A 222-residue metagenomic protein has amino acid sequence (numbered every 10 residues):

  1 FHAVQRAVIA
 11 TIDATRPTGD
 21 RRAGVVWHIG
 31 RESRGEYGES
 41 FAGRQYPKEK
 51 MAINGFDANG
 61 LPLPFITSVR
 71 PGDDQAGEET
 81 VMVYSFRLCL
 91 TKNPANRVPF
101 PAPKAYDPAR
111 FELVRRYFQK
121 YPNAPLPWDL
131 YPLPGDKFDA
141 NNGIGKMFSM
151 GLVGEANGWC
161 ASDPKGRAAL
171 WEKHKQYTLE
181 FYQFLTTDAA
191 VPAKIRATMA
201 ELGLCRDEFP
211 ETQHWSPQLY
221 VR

Functional and structural regions predicted by a protein language model:
H2-R222: Flavin (FAD/FMN)-binding glycine-rich loop and adjacent Rossmann-like elements that form
